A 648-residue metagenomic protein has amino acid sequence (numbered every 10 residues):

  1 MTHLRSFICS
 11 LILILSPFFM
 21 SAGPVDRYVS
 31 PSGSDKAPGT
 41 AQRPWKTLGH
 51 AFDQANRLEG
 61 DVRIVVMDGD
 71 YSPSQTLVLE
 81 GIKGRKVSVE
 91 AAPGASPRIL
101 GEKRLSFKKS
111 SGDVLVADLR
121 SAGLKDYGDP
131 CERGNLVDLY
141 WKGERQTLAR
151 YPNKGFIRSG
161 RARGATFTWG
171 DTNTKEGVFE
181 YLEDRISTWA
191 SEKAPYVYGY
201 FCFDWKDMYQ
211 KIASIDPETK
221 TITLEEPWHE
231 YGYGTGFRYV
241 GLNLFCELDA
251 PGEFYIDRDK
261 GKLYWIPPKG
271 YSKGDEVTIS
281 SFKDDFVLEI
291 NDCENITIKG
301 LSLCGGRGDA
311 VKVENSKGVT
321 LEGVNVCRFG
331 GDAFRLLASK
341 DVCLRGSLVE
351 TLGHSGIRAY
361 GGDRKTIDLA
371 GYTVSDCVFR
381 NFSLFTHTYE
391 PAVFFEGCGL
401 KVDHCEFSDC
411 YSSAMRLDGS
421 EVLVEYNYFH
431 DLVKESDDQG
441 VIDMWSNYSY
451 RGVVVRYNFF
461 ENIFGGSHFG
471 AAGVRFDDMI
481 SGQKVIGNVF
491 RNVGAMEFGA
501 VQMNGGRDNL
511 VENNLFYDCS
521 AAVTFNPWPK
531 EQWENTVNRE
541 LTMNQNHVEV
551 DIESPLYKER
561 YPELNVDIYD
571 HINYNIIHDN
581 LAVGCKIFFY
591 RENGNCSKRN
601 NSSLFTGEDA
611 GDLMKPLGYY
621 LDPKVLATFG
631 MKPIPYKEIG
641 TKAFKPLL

Functional and structural regions predicted by a protein language model:
M1-S6: Positively charged n-region of N-terminal signal peptides that target proteins for export
C9-F18: Bacterial N-terminal signal peptides
A22-P24: Boundary at the C-terminal end of the N-terminal hydrophobic targeting segment
D26, D61-R63, D70, T76 (+14 more regions): Detector for repetitive beta-architecture
D26-N315, T320, T542-V550, S554 (+2 more regions): Extracellular polysaccharide-degrading/modifying enzymes targeting complex plant/algal/animal polysaccharides
D309-K312, C327, G331-L336, E350-P623 (+1 more regions): Glycine- and acidic/polar-rich repeat regions and solenoidal domains
V319-L321, F334, L344, I357: Extended, compositionally simple hydrophobic/Ser/Thr-rich segments that build repetitive fibrous architectures
